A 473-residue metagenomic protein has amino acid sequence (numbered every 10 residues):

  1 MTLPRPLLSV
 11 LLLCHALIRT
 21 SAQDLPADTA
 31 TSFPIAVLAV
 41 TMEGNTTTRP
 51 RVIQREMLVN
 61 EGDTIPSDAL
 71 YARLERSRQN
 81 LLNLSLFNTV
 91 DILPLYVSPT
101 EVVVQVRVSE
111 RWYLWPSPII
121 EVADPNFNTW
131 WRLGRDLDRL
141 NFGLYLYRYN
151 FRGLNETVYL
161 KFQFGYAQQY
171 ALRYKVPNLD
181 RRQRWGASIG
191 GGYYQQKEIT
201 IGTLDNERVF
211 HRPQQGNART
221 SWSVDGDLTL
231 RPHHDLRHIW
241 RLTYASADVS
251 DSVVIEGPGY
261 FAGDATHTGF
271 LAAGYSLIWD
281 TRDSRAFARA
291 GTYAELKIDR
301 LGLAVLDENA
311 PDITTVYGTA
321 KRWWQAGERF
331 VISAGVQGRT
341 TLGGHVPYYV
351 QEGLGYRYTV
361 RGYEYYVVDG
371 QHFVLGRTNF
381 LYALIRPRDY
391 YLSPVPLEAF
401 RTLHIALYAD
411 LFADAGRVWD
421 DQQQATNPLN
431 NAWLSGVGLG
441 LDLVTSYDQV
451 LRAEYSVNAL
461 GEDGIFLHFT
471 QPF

Functional and structural regions predicted by a protein language model:
M1-A27: Bacterial Sec-dependent N-terminal signal peptides
Q23-F127, Y145, Y159-N178, P311-A320 (+2 more regions): Periplasmic polypeptide-binding modules associated with outer-membrane biogenesis and secretion
R107-G274, R282, L354-Y358, Y366-Q371 (+1 more regions): Gram-negative/organellar outer-membrane beta-barrel architecture
P116-P118, V158-F162, A187-G191, W240-L242 (+8 more regions): Membrane-embedded beta-strand positions of outer-membrane beta-barrel proteins
G192-Q196, A245-A247, E295-L303, R339-G343 (+1 more regions): Short glycine-rich beta-strand segments
P258-F261, G269, Y349-V360, R417-G436: Solvent-exposed, glycine/polar-rich loop segments of beta-barrel outer-membrane systems
G263, F270-T402: C-terminal outer-membrane beta-barrel translocator/porin domains of Gram-negative envelope proteins and their
R329, N379, A383-D389, S393-V437: Outer-membrane beta-barrel transmembrane domain signature
